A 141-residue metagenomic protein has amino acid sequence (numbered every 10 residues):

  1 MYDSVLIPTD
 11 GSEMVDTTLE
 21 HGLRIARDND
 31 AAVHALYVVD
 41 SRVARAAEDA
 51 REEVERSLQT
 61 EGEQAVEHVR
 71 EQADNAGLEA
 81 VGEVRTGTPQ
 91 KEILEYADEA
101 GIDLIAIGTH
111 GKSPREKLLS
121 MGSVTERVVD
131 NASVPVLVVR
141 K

Functional and structural regions predicted by a protein language model:
D3-A47: Small/aliphatic-rich secondary-structure junction motif
H34-L36, V81-R85, L137: General small-molecule cofactor/ligand-binding pocket signal
Y37, G108-G111, R140-K141: Short secondary-structure boundary segments
V39-Q64: Acidic, proline/glycine-rich short linear motifs
R51-V54, E99-G101, S123-V124: Short, hinge-like loop/turn segments at secondary-structure boundaries
E71-I105: Structural beta-alpha unit
I107-R127: Glycine-rich, Arg-bearing micro-motifs that act as flexible, cationic patches
V124, A132-S133: Short, structured coil segments at secondary-structure junctions
